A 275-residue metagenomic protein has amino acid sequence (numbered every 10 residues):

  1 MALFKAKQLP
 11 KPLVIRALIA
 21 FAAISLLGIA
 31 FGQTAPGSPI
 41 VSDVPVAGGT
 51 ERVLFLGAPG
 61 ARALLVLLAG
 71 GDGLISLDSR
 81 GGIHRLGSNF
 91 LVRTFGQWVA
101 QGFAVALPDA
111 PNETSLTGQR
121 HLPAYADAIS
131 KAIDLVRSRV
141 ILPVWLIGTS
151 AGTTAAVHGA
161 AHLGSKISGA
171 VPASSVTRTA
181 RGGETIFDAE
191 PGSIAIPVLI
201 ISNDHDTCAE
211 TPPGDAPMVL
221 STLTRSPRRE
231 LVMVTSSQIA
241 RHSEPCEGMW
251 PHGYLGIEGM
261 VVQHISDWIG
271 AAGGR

Functional and structural regions predicted by a protein language model:
R16-I29: Bacterial N-terminal signal peptides
Q33-G60: N-terminal cap/lid segment of alpha/beta-hydrolase-fold proteins
A58-Q97: Short, surface-exposed "cap/lid" segments of acyl-processing enzymes
F90, L116-R139: Alpha/beta-hydrolase active-site loop
F95-T114: Conserved alpha/beta-hydrolase
D134-L135, I141-S193: Primarily recognizes the serine-hydrolase "nucleophile elbow" in alpha/beta-hydrolase and SGNH/GDSL folds
S174-S236: The feature captures the conserved acid-bearing segment of alpha/beta-hydrolase catalytic domains
R228-R275: C-terminal catalytic histidine-bearing segment of alpha/beta-hydrolase fold enzymes
